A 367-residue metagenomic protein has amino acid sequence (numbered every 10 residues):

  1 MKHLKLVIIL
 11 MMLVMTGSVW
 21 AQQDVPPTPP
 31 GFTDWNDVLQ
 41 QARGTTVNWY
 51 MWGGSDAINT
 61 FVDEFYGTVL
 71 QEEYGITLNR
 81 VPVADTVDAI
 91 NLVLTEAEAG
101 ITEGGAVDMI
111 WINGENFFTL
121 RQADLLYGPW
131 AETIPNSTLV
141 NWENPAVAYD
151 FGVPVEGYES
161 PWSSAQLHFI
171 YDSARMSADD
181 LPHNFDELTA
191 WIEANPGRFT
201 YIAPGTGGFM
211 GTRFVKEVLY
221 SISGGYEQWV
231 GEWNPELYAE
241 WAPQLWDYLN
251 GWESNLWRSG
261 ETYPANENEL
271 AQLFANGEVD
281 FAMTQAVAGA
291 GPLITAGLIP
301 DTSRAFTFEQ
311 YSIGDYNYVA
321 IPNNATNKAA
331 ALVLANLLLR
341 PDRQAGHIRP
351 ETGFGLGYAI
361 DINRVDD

Functional and structural regions predicted by a protein language model:
M1-D37, F169: Intrinsically disordered, low-complexity Ser/Thr/Pro-rich tracts
F32-R43, V47-Y50, S55-T77, F169: Short, polar/charged alpha-helical segment
M51-F65, V81-D88, E103-N268: Extracytoplasmic ligand-binding site segments that recognize negatively charged/polar headgroups
A89, F117, L270-A271, A331 (+1 more regions): Short, hydrophobic alpha-helical packing/hinge segments within bilobed ligand-binding/sensory domains
V93, L120, L270-G277: Hydrophobic residues within well-ordered alpha-helices
F117-T119, F281-P300: A ligand-binding cleft/hinge motif common to bilobed small-molecule-binding domains
A165, R213, Y248-W252, I299-A320: Periplasmic-binding protein-like
S312-I313, N317-D367: Mature extracytoplasmic/periplasmic domains
